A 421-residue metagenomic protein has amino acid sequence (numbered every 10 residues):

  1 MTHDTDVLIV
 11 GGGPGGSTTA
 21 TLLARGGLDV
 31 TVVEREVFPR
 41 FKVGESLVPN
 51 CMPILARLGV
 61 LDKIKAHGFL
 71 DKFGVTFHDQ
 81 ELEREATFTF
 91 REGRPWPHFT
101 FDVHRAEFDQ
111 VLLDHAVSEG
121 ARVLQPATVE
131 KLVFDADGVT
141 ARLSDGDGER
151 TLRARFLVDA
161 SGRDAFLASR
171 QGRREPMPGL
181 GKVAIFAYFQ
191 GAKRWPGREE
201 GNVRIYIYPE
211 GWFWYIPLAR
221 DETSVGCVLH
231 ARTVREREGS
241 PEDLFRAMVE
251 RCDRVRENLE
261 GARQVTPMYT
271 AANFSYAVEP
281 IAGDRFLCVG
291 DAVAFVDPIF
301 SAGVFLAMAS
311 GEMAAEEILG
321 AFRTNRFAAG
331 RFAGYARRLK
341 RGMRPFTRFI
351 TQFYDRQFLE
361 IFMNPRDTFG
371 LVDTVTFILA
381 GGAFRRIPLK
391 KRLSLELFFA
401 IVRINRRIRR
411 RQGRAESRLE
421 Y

Functional and structural regions predicted by a protein language model:
T2-G13: Beta1/beta-strand and adjacent pyrophosphate-binding region of the FAD-binding site in flavoprotein oxidoreductases
G16-S17: N-terminal Rossmann-fold NAD(P) dinucleotide-binding loop
A24-V43: Glycine-rich FAD pyrophosphate-binding loop
K42-L82: N-terminal FAD cofactor-binding segment of flavoenzymes
G93-D114, R235-G239: Short beta-strand to alpha-helix junction loop
H115-V255: Predominantly flavin-linked oxidoreductase catalytic cores and closely associated redox partners
T233-E317, A329-A333: FAD/FMN-dependent oxidoreductases across multiple families
E316-Y421: C-terminal helical "tail/cap" subdomain of flavin- and related membrane-associated enzymes
